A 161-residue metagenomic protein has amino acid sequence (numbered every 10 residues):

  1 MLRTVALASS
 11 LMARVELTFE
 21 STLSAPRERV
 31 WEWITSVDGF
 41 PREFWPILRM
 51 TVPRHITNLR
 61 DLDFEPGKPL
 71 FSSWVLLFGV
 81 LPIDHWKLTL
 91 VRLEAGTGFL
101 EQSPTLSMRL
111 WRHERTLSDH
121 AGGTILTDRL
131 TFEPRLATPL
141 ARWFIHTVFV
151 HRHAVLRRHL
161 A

Functional and structural regions predicted by a protein language model:
L2-F64: Hydrophobic ligand-binding cavity/cleft-lining segments
A13-V15, P82, R109, G122: Residue-level preference for beta-strand/loop junctions
F19-S21, H85-R92, S103-P104, R112-D119: Hydrophobic/aromatic beta-strand elements that line small-molecule binding cavities or substrate pockets in beta-rich
S24-E28, V91-G98, T116-I125: A short, structured loop/turn motif at beta-sheet edges
V30-I34, F40, L90, L117 (+2 more regions): Hydrophobic pocket/interface hotspot
V52-P104: Glycine-rich portal/gate segments that line the openings of hydrophobic small-molecule binding cavities
L100-T147: Beta-strand/loop substructures that line and gate deep hydrophobic ligand-binding cavities in soluble
T147-V155: A non-catalytic, amphipathic alpha-helix used as a structural packing/dimerization or gating element in enzyme scaffolds
